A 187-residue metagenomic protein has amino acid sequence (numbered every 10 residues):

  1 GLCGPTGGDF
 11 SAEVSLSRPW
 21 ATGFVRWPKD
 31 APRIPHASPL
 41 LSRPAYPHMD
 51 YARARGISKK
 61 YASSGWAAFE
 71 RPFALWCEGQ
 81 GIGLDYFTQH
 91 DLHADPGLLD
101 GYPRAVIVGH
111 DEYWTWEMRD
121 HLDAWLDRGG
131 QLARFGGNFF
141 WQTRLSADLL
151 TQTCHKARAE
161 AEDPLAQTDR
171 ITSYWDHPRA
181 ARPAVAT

Functional and structural regions predicted by a protein language model:
G1-L98: Aromatic-Pro/Gly-enriched surface loop or interdomain linker that acts as a lid/target-recognition segment
R18, R26, R33, R43 (+11 more regions): Arginine residue identity/basic-tract feature
H36, H48, H90-H93, H110 (+3 more regions): Histidine (H) residue identity feature
A62-S146: Helical hinge/lid and interdomain linker segments adjacent to catalytic or ligand-binding clefts that mediate domain
E112-T187: A glycine-rich, often tryptophan-bearing local segment used as a flexible ligand/cofactor-contacting loop or short
